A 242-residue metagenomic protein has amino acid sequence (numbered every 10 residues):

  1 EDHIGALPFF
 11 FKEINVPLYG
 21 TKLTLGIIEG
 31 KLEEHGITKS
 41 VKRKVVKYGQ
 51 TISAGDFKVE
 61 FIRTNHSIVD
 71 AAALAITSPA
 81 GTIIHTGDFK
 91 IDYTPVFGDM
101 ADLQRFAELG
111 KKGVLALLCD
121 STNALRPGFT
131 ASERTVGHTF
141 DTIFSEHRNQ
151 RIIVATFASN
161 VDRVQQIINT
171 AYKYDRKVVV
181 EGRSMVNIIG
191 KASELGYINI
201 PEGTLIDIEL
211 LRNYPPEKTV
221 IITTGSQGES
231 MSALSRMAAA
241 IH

Functional and structural regions predicted by a protein language model:
E1-Y214, S226-H242: His/Asp/Glu-rich metal-coordinating catalytic cores of metallo-dependent phosphodiesterases/hydrolases acting on
E217-T219: Short, surface-exposed beta-edge/turn micro-motifs
I222-T224: Short beta-strand segments
